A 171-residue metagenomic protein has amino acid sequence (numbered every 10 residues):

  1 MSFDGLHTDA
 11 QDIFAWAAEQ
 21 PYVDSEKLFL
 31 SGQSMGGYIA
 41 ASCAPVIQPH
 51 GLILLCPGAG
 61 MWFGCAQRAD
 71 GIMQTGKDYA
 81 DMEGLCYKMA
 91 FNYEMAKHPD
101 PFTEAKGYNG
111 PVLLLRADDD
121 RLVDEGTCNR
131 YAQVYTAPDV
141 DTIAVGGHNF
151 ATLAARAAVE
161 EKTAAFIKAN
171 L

Functional and structural regions predicted by a protein language model:
M1-Q20: Alpha/beta-hydrolase active-site loop
Y22-S34: Alpha/beta-hydrolase fold nucleophile elbow
G32-S42: Glycine-rich nucleophile elbow surrounding the catalytic serine of serine-hydrolase chemistry
S42-F91: Hydrolase active-site cap/lid region
K88-A105: Active-site nucleophile elbow and catalytic-triad environment of alpha/beta-hydrolase enzymes
Y108, L114-R116, D120: Short beta-strand/loop motif that positions the catalytic acidic residue of the alpha/beta-hydrolase fold
G110, D124-Q133: Short alpha-helix in the alpha/beta-hydrolase fold that links the catalytic acid
G146-A157: Catalytic histidine-centered segment of alpha/beta-hydrolase-like enzymes
